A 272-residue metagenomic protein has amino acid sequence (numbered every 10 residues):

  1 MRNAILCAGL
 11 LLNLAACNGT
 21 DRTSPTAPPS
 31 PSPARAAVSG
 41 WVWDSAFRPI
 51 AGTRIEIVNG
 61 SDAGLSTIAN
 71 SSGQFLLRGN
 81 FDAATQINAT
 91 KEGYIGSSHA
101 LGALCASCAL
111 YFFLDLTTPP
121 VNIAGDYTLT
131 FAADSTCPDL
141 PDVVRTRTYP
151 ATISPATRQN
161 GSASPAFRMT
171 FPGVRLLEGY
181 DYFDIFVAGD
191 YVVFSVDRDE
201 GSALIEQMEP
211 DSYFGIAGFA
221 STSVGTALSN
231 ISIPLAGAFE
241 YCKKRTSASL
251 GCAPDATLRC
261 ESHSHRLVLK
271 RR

Functional and structural regions predicted by a protein language model:
N18-P29, G102-V121: Extracellular beta-sheet/turn segments enriched in Thr/Pro/Gly and aliphatic residues
A36-D44, G73, F112, Y127-L129: A short, amphipathic beta-strand motif
A36-V38, D44-G60, D82, D139-V143: Short, ordered, surface-exposed loop/turn motifs in non-cytosolic proteins
G60-L76: Short, acidic Ser/Thr/Gly-rich low-complexity loop/linker segments typical of extracellular and cell-surface proteins
Q74-A84: Short Pro-Gly-centered beta-turn/loop motif in secreted/extracellular proteins
Q86-G102: A short, solvent-exposed loop/turn motif at the edges and junctions of modular extracellular/periplasmic domains
F131-L235, F239-K244: Predominantly extracellular/secreted and cell-surface proteins with exposed, flexible low-complexity segments
S232-R272: Edge beta-strand at a domain terminus
